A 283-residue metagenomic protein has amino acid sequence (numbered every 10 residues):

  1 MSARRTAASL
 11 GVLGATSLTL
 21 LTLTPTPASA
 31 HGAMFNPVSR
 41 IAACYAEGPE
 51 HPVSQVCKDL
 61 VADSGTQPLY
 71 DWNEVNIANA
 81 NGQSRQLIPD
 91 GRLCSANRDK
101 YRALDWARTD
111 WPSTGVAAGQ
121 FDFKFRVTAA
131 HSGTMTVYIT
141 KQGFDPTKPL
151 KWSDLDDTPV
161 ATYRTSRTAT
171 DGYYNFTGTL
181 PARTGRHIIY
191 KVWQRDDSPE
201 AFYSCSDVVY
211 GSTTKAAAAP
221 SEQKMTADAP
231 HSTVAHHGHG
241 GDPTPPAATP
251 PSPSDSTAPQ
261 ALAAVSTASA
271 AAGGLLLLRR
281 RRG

Functional and structural regions predicted by a protein language model:
M1-A30, Q260-R280: Secretory targeting and sorting signals
S29-M135, I139-D145: N-terminal "mature-chain" segments and other terminal, solvent-exposed stretches
D110-S113, V160-R167, T177-T179: Beta-strand-rich interaction surfaces with strong enrichment in secreted/lumenal proteins
V127, Y174-R183: Short, hydrophobic beta-strand segments
Q142-G172, G238: Exoplasmic/lumenal beta-rich domain surfaces
R183-S198: Internal, hydrophobic beta-strand segments that form the core of beta-sheet-rich folds
E200-E222: Short beta-strand elements
E222-L277, R282: Extracellular Ser/Thr-rich, low-complexity/disordered mucin-like segments
